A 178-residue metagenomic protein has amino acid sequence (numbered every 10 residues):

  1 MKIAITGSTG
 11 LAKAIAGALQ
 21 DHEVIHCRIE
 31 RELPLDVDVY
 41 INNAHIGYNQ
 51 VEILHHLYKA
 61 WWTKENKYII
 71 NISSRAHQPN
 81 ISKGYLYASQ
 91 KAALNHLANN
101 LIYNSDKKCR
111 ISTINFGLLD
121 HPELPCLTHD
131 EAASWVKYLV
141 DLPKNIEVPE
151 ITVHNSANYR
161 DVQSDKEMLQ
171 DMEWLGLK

Functional and structural regions predicted by a protein language model:
M1-V24: Canonical Rossmann dinucleotide-binding motif of NAD(H)/NADP(H)-dependent dehydrogenases/reductases, specifically
A4-G7, V37-I46, L54, Y68-N71 (+1 more regions): Rossmann-fold scaffold of SDR-type NAD(P)-dependent oxidoreductases
T6-T9, C27-E30, N43-I46, H154-S156: Structural motif
K13-I15, Q50-E52, I81-S82, E123 (+1 more regions): Short glycine-/acidic-enriched loop or helix-start segments at secondary-structure transitions that form or flank
Q20-D36: A short, well-structured beta->alpha microelement
D21, D36-D38, E65-K67, K108 (+1 more regions): A general structural motif
I46-N49, Y58, W62-T63, Y68-D106 (+1 more regions): Catalytic loop of short-chain dehydrogenase/reductase
T113, L124-K178: C-terminal helical subdomain
